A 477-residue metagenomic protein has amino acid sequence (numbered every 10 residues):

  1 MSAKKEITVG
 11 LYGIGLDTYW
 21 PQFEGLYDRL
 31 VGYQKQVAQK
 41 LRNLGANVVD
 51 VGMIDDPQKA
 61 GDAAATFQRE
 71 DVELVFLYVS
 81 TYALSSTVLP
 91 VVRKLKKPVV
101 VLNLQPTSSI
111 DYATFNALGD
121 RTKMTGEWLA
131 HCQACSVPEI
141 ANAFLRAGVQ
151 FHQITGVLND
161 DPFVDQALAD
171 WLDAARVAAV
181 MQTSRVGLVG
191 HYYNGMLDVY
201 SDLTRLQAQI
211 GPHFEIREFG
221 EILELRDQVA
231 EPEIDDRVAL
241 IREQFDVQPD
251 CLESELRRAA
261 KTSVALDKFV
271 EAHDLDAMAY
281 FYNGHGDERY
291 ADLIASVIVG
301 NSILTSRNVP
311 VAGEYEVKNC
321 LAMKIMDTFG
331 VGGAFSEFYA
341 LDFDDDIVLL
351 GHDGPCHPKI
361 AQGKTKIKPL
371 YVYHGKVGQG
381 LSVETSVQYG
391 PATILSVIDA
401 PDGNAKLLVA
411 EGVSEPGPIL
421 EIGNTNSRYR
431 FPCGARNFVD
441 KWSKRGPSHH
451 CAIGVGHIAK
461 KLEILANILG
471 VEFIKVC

Functional and structural regions predicted by a protein language model:
S2-V9, G45, S108-R237, Q244-F245 (+1 more regions): Cap/lid and interdomain-hinge subdomains that line or gate substrate/regulatory clefts in soluble alpha/beta enzymes
L26-R42: Short catalytic helix/loop segments, enriched in acidic residues and glycine and frequently bearing histidine
A60-V72, V88-V91, S263-A272: Short, well-structured alpha-helical segments in soluble
V72-T81, V100-N103, L275-F281: Periplasmic-binding protein-like
P90-A117, T122-A134, G300-E314: Short, acidic/small-residue loops that bind anionic groups at enzyme active sites
R237-F329: Long, internal scaffold/assembly segments composed of regular secondary structure
L304-E421: C-terminal catalytic subdomain
K376-C477: Extended hydrophobic packing segments that form well-structured cores
